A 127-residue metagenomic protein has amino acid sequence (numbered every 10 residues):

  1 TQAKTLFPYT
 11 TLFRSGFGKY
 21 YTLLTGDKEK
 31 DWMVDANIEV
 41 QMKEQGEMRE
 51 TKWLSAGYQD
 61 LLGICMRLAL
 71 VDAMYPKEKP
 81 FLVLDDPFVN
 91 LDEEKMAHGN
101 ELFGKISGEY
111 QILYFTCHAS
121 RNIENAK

Functional and structural regions predicted by a protein language model:
L6, T10-K127: Terminal ABC-like ATPase head and other globular end-domains that cap long coiled-coil arms in SMC/Rad50/SbcC-family
